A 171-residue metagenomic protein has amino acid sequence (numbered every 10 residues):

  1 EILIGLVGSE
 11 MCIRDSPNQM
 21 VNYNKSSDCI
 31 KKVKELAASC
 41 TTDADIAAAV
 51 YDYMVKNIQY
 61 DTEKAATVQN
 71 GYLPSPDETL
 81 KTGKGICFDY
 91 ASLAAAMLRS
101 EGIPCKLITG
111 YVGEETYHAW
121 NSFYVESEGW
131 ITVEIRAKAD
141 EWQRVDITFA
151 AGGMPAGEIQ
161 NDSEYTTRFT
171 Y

Functional and structural regions predicted by a protein language model:
I2-G8, C12-I13: Single conserved hydrophobic/aromatic residue that forms the stacking wall/gate of nucleotide- or nucleobase-binding
V7, C87, V112: Gly/Ser/Thr-rich beta-alpha loop segments that engage phosphate groups in nucleotides
R14-V21: A ubiquitous short alpha-helical element
V21-K81, I131, D140, V145-A150 (+2 more regions): Secondary-structure boundary elements
I46-V50, G83-L98: Active-site nucleophilic cysteine motif
A65-T67, L73, K84, L107-E115: Catalytic cysteine-centered active-site loop
Y90-Y171: Hydrophobic/aromatic-rich core segments of domains that either
